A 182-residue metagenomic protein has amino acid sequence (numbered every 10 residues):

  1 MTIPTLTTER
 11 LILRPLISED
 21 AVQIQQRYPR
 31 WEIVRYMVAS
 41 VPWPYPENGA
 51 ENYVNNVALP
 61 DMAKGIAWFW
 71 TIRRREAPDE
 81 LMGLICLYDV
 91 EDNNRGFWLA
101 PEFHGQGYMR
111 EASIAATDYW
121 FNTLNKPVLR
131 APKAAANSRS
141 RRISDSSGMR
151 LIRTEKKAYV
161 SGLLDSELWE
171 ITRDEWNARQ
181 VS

Functional and structural regions predicted by a protein language model:
M1-Y36, F69-S182: Acyl-donor (CoA/ACP) binding surface of acyl/acetyltransferases
S18, Y45-E47, A63, H104: A generic alpha-helix propensity feature with a strong bias for hydrophobic helices
V34-N56, W70: Conserved GNAT-fold acetyl-CoA-binding loop/helix
N56-P60, Y119: A generic secondary-structure signal
P60-I66: Short loop/turn motifs at secondary-structure junctions and domain boundaries
